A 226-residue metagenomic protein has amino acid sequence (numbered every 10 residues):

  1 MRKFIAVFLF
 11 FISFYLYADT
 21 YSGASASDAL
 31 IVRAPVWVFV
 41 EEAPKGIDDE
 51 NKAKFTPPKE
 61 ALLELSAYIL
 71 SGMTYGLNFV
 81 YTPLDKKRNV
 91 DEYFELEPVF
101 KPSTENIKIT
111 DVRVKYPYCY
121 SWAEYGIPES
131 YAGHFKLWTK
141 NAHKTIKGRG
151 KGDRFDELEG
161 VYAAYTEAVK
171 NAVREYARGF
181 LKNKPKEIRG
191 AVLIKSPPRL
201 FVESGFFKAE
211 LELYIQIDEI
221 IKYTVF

Functional and structural regions predicted by a protein language model:
F4-S13: Sec-dependent N-terminal signal peptides
L16-F226: Domain-level marker for long, solvent-exposed, non-transmembrane regions
